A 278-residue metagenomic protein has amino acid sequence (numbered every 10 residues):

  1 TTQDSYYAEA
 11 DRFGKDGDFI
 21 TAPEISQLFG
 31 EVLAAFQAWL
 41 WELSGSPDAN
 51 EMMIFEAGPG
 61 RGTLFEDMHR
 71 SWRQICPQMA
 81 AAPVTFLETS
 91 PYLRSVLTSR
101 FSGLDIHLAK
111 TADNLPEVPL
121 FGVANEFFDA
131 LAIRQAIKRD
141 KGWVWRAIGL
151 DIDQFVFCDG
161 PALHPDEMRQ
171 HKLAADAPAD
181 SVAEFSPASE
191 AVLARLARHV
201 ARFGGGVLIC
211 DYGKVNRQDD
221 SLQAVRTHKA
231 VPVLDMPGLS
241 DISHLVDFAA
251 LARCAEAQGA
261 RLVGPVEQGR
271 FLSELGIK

Functional and structural regions predicted by a protein language model:
T1-A57, R61-P119, R270-K278: Rossmann-like AdoMet
P116-K278: Class I S-adenosyl-L-methionine
